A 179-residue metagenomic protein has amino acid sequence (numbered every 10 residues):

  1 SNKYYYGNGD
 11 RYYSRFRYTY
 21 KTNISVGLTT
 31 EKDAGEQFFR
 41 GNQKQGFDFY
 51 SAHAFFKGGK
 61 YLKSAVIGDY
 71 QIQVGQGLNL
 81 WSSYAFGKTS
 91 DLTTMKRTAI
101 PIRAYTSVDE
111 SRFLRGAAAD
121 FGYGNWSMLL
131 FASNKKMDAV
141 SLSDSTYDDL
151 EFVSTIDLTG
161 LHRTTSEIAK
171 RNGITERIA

Functional and structural regions predicted by a protein language model:
S1-Y13, R17-A52, K57-L62, S90-A179: Signature for the C-terminal beta-barrel architecture of outer-membrane proteins
N79: Extracellular/luminal beta-rich ligand-recognition and adhesion surfaces characterized by aromatic-Gly/Pro-enriched
S82-L92: A short alpha->loop->secondary-structure connector
